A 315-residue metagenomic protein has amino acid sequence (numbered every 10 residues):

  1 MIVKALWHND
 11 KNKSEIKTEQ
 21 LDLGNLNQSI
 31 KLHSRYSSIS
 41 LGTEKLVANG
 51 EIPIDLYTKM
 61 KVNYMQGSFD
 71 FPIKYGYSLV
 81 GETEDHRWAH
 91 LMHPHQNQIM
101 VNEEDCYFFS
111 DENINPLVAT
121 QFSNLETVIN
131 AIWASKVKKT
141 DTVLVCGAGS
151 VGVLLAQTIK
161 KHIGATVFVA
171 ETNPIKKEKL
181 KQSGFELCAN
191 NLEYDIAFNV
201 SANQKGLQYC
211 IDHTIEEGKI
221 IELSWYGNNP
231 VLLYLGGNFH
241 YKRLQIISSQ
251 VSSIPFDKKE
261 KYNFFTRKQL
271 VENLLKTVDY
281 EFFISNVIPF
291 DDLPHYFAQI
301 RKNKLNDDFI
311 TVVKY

Functional and structural regions predicted by a protein language model:
D22-I39, V47-H95: Glycine-rich beta-strand-centered segment in the early N-terminal region that forms part of a ligand/cofactor-binding
N63-C146: NAD(P)H dinucleotide-binding glycine-rich loop of Rossmann-like/cofactor-binding domains, especially the beta1-alpha1
L117-C188: Mid-domain Rossmann-like dinucleotide-binding core that forms the NAD(H)/NADP(H) cofactor-binding site
T120, L144-A148, V169-A170, D195-N199 (+3 more regions): Glycine- and other small-residue-rich loops at beta-strand/loop junctions that grip anionic moieties
T140, E193-D195, Y280: Local beta-strand N-terminus motif with an aromatic residue
E178-I247: Glycine-rich cofactor phosphate-binding loops and adjacent beta1-alpha1 units of small-molecule cofactor enzyme domains
Y234-S285: C-terminal substrate-binding/catalytic core of Rossmann-like NAD(P)-dependent dehydrogenases/reductases
L244, K276-N286, P294-Y315: C-terminal capping/lid region of NAD(P)-dependent oxidoreductase domains
